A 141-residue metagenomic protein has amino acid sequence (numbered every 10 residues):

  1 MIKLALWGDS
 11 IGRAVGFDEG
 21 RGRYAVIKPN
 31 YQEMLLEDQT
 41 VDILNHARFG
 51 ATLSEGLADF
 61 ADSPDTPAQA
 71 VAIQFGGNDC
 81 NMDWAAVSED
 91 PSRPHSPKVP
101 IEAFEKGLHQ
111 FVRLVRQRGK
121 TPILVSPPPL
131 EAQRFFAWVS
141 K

Functional and structural regions predicted by a protein language model:
M1, I43, A47-G50, R93-A103: Solvent-exposed, charged interface segments at domain starts and junctions
M1-R48, D59-P67, V71: Serine-esterase "nucleophile elbow" of acetyl-processing enzymes
S10-R13, Q39, F49-L53, G77-N81 (+1 more regions): Solvent-exposed loop/turn segments at secondary-structure junctions within structured extracellular/periplasmic domains
Y24-K28, L53-S54, I101-E105: A conditional alpha-helix N-cap/helix-loop micro-motif detector
M34, A58-K141: Alpha-helical cap/lid subdomain in secreted, periplasmic, or secretory-pathway luminal O-acyl-processing enzymes
